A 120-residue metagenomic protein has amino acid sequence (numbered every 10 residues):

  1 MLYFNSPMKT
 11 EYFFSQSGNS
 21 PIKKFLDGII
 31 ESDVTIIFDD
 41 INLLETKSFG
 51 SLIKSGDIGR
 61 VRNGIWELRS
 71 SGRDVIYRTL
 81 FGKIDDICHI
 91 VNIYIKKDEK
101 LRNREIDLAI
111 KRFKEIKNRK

Functional and structural regions predicted by a protein language model:
M1-D74, I87-C88, I95-K120: Basic, Lys/Arg-enriched alpha-helical interface segments
T79: Hydrophobic/aromatic beta-strand elements that line small-molecule binding cavities or substrate pockets in beta-rich
G82-I90: Active-site beta-strand-loop-beta-strand hairpin of nuclease catalytic cores that positions key catalytic residues
